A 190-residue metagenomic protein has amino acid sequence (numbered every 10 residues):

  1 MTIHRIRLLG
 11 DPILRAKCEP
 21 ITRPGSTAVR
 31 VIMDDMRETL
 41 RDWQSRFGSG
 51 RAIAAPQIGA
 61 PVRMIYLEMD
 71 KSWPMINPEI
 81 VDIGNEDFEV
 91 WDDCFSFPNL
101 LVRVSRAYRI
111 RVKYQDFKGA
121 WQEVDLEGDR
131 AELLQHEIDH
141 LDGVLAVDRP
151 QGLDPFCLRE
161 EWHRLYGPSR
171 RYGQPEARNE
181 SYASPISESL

Functional and structural regions predicted by a protein language model:
M1-L190: Positively charged
